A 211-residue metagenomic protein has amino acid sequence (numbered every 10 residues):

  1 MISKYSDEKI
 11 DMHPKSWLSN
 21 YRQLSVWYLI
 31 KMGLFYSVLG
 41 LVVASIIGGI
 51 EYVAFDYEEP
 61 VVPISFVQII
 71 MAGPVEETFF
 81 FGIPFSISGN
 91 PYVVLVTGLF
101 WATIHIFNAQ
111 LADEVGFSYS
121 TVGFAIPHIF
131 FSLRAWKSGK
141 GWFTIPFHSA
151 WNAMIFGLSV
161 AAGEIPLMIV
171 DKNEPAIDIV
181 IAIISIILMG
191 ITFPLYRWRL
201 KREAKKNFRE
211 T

Functional and structural regions predicted by a protein language model:
I2-S45, I87-N90, V94, A182 (+1 more regions): Interfacial transmembrane-helix boundary/kink motif in multi-pass membrane proteins
L41-G48, E59-F208: Transmembrane helix-loop-helix hairpins at the membrane interface of multi-pass integral membrane proteins
Y52-E58: Membrane-interfacial helix-loop-helix modules of multi-pass inner-membrane proteins that assemble, modify, or transport
